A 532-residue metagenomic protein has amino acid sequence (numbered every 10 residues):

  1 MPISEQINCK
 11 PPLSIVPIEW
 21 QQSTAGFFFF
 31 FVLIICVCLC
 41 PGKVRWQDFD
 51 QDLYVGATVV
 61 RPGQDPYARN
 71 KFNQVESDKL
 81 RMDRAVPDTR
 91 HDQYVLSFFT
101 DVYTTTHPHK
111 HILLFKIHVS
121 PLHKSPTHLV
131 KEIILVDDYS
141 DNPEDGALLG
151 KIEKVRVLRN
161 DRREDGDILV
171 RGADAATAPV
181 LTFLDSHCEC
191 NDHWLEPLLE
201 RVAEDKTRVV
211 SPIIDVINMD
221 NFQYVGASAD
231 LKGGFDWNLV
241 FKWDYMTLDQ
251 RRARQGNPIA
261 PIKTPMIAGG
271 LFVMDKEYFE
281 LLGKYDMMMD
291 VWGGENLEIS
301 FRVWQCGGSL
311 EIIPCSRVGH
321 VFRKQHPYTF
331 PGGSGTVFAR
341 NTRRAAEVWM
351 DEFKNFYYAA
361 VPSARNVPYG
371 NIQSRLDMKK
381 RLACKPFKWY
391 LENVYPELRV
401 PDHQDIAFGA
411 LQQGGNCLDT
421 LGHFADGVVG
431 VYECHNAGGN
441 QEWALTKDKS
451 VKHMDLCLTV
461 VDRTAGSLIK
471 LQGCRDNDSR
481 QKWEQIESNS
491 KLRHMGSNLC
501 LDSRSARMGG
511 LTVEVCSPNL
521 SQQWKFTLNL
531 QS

Functional and structural regions predicted by a protein language model:
P2-W20, I34-S120: N-proximal low-complexity "stem/linker" segments adjacent to membrane-targeting elements
L122-N160: Acidic donor-binding segment of Leloir-type glycosyltransferases
Y139, D185-E189: The conserved acidic donor/metal-binding loop of glycosyltransferases
G166, V240-V273: A recurrent flexible, glycine/aromatic-enriched loop bordering the glycosyltransferase active site that acts as
V170-V180: Active-site nucleotide-sugar/metal-binding loop of Leloir-type enzymes
E189, H193-Y245, S309: Conserved donor NDP-sugar-binding/catalytic core segment of glycosyltransferases
L198, M266, G270-V273, E277-G283 (+1 more regions): A short, conserved alpha-helix in the catalytic core of glycosyltransferases
R399-S532: Lectin-like carbohydrate-binding module/patch detector with strong preference for beta-trefoil
